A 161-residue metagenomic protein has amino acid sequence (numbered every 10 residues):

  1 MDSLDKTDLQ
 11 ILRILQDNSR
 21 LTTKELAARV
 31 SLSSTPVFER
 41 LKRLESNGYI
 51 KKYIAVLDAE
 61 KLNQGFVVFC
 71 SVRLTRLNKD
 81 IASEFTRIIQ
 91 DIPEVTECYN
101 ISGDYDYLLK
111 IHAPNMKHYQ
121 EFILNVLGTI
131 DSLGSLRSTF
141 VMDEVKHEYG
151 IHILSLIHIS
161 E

Functional and structural regions predicted by a protein language model:
M1-L156, S160: A compositional/biophysical signature of low hydrophobicity enriched in polar/charged and small residues
